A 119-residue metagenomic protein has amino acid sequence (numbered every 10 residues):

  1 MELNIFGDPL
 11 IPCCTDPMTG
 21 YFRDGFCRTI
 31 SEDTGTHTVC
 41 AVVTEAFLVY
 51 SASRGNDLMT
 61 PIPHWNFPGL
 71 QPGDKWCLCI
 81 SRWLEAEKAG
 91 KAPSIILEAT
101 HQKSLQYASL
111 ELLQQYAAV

Functional and structural regions predicted by a protein language model:
M1-V119: A charge-rich, low-complexity, intrinsically flexible signal that marks solvent-exposed coils, linkers, repeats
